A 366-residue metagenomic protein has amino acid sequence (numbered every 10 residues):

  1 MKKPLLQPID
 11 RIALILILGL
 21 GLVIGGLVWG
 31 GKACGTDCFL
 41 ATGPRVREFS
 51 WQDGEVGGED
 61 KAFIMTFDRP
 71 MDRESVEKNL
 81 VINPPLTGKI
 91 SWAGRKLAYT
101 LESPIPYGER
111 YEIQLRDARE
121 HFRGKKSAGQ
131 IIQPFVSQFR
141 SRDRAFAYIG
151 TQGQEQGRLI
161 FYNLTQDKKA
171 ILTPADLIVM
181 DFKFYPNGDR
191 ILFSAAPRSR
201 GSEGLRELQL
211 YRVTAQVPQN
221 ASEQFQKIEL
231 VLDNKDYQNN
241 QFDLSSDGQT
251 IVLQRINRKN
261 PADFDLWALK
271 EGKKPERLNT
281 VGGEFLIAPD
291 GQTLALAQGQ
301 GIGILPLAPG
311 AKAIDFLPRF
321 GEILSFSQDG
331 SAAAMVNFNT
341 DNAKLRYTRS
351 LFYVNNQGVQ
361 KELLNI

Functional and structural regions predicted by a protein language model:
K2-R144, F161-N187, S194-A196, R200-R206 (+11 more regions): Acidic, low-complexity Ser/Thr/Gly/Pro-rich repeat segments typical of extracellular/periplasmic and surface-exposed
T66-V76, T151-G157, A297-G299: Short proline/glycine-enriched turn/loop motifs at strand-loop junctions of beta-rich domains
R140-Q156: An acidic-aromatic substrate-binding cleft motif
A147-G150, R190-S194, T250-Q254, L294-A297 (+1 more regions): Residue position within the beta-strands of beta-propeller blades
G157, A262-F264: Short, charged N-terminal beta->alpha structural module
D236, T250, A268-G272: Extended, charged low-complexity segments that frequently continue into or abut oligomerization scaffolds
G248-I251, F264: Charged, long alpha-helical assembly modules
